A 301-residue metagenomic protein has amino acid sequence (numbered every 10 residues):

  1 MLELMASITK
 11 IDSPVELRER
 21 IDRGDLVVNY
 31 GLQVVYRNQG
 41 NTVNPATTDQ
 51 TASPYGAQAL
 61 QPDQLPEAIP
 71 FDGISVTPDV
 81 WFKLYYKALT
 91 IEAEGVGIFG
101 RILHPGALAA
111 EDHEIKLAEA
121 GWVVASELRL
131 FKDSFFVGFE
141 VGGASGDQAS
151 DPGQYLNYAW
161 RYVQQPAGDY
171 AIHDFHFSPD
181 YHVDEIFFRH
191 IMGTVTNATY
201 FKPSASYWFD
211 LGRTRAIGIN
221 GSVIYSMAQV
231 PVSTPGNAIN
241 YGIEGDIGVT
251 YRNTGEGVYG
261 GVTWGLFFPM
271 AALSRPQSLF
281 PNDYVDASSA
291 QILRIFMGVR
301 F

Functional and structural regions predicted by a protein language model:
M1-D151, F201-P203, W208-I219, V223-P231 (+4 more regions): Signature for the C-terminal beta-barrel architecture of outer-membrane proteins
T51-L60, R161-A171, F177, P281-D283: Surface-exposed loop/turn segments flanking beta-strands in extracellular/periplasmic regions
G143-G146, Y181-I191, G265-A272: Short secondary-structure transition/capping segments
P152-V195: Flexible glycine-rich, low-complexity coil/linker segments exposed to the extracellular/periplasmic environment
I191-M192, Y207-R215, N253-G257: Short, charged helix-to-loop "capping" segments that act as catalytic/coupling loops
T254-I295, R300: Predominantly the C-terminal beta-signal and adjacent terminal strand-loop region of outer-membrane beta-barrel
